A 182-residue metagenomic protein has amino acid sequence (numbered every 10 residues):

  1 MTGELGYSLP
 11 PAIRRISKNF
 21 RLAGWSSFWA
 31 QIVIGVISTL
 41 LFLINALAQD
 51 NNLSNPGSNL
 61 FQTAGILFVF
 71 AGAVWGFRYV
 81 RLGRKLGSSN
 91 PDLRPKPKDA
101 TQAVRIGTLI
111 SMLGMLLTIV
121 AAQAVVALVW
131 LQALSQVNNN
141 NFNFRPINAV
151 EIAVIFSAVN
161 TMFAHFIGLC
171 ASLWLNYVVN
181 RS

Functional and structural regions predicted by a protein language model:
M1-N45: Cytosolic-side membrane-entry/anchor segment at the start of a transmembrane helix
A12-F20, N45-T63, L128-A153: Membrane-interface interhelical loops and short amphipathic "cap" helices that link adjacent transmembrane segments
F20-S27, D99-L116: Loop-to-transmembrane boundary segments
I37-L41, M112-Q136: Alpha-helical transmembrane segments and their membrane-interface junctions in multi-pass membrane proteins
N52-R81: Hydrophobic alpha-helical membrane-embedded segments
F68-F77, V137-S182: Alpha-helical transmembrane segments and their immediate juxtamembrane interface regions
G76-P97: Membrane-helix interface/capping segments
